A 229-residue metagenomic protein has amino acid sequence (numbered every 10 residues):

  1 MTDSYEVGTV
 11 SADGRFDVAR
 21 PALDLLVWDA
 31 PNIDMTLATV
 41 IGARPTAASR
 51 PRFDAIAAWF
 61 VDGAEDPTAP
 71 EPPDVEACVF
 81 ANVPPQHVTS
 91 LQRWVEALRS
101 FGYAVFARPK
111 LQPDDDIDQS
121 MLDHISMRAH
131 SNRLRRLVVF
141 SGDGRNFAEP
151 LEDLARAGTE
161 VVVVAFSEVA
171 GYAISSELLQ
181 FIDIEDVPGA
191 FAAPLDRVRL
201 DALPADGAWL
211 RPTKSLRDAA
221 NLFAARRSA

Functional and structural regions predicted by a protein language model:
T2-D115: Domain-level signal for Mg2+-assisted phosphodiester chemistry and nucleotide/NA-binding surfaces in nucleic-acid
T89-S228: Nuclease catalytic cores that cleave nucleic-acid phosphodiester bonds, predominantly acidic two-metal-ion
